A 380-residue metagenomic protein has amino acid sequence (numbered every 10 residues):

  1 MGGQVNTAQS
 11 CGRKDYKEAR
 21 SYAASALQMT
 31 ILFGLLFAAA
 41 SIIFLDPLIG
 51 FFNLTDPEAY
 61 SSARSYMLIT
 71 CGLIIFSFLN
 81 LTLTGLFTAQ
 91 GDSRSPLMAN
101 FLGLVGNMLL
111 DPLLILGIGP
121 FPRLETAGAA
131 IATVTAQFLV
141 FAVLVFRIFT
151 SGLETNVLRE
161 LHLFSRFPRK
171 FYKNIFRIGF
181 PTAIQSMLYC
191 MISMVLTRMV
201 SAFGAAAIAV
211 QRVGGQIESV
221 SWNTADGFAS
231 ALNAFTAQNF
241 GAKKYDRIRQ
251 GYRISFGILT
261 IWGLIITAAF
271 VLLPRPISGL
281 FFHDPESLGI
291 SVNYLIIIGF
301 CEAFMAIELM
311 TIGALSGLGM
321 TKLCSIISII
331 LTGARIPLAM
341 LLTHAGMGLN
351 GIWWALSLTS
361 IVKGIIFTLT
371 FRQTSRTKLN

Functional and structural regions predicted by a protein language model:
M1-A39, N80-P96, T197, I208-A268 (+3 more regions): Small-residue-rich hydrophobic transmembrane alpha-helices
T7-L73, F121-F180, T236-C301, L342-N380: Short alpha-helical transmembrane segments in multi-pass integral membrane proteins
L36, A40, C71, I75-F76 (+13 more regions): Residue-level hotspots within pore-lining transmembrane alpha-helices of multi-pass secondary transporters
I69, G103, A136-V140, L144 (+3 more regions): Transmembrane helical elements of multi-pass membrane transporters/channels
T70-T88, P96-L104, A129-V145, A225-S230 (+3 more regions): Short runs within selected transmembrane alpha-helices of multi-pass transporters and secretion channels
L79-L83, G152-L161, T182-Y189, F228-L232 (+3 more regions): Juxtamembrane/interfacial segments around transmembrane helices
D92-S93, G204, D284, M320-T321 (+1 more regions): Short loop-to-helix capping motifs
L110-L116: Short, solvent-exposed hinge/capping segments at secondary-structure junctions
